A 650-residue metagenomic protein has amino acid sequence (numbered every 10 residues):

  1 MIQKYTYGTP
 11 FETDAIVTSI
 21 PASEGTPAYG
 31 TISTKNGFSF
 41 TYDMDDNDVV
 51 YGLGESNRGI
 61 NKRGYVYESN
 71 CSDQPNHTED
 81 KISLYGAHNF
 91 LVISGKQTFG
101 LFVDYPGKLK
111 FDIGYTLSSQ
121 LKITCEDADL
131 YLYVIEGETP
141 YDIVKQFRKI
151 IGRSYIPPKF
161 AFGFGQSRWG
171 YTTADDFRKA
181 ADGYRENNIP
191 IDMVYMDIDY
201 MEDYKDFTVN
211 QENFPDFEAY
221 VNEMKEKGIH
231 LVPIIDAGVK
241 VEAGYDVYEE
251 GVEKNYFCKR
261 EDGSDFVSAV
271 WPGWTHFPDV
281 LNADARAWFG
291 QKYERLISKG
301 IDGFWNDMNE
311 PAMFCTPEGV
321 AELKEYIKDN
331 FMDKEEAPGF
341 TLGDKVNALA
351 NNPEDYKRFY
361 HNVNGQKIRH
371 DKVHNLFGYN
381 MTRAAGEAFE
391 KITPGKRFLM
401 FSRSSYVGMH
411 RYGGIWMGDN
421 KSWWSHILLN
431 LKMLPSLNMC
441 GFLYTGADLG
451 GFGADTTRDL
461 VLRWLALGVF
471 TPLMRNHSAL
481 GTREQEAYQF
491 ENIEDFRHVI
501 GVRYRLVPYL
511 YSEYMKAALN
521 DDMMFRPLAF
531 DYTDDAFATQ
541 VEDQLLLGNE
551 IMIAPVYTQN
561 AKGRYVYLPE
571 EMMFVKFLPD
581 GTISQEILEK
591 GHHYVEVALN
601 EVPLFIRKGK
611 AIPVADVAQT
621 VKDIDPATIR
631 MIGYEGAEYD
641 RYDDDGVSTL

Functional and structural regions predicted by a protein language model:
M1-P158, R168-G170, A174, A181-E186 (+4 more regions): Catalytic and substrate-binding clefts that recognize carbohydrates or anionic sugar/phosphate headgroups
G37, Y85-N89, K96-T98, P106 (+11 more regions): Extracellular structured ligand-interaction cores
F38, R63, T78, L376 (+5 more regions): Catalytic core of carbohydrate-active enzymes
Y42-M44, E55, S94, F102-Y105 (+12 more regions): Glycine-rich, histidine-containing beta strand-loop boundary motifs that form or position
V66-C71, L84-A87, R178, R286 (+3 more regions): Short, hydrophobic/amphipathic alpha-helical packing segments that form internal helix faces or helix-helix interfaces
F90, F147, Y184, M224 (+4 more regions): A residue-level signal for conserved active-site and pocket-lining positions in enzyme catalytic cores
V92-Q97, R260-D262, P569-E570, P579: Short acidic-glycine loop/turn motifs at beta-strand connectors
P190-F496, D531-Y532: Aromatic- and carboxylate-enriched substrate-binding clefts and catalytic-loop regions of carbohydrate-active enzymes
